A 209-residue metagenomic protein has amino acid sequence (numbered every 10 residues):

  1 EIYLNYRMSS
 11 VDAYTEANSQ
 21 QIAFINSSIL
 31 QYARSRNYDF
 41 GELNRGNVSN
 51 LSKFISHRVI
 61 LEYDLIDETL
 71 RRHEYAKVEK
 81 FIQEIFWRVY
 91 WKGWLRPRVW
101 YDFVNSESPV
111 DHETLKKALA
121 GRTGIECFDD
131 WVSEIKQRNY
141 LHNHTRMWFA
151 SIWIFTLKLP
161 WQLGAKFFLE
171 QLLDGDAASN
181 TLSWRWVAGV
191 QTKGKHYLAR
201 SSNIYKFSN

Functional and structural regions predicted by a protein language model:
E1-N143, S151-N209: C-terminal catalytic domain of photolyase/cryptochrome flavoproteins, centering on the FAD-binding pocket
W148: Short, conserved phosphate-binding/catalytic loop or strand-edge motifs used in phosphoryl-/nucleotidyl-transfer
